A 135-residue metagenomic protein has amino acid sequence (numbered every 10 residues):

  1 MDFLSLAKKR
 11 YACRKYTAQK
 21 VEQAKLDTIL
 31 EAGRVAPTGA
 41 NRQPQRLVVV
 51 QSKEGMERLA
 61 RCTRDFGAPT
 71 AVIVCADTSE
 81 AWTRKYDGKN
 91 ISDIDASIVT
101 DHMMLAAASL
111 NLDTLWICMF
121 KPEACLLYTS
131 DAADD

Functional and structural regions predicted by a protein language model:
M1-K25: Specificity-determining recognition surfaces
K15-Y16, R46, D113-W116: Short catalytic-loop micro-motif centered on adjacent basic/acidic residues
K25, S52, L126-L127: Short Asp/Glu-rich motifs
L30-E31, V35-V99: Glycine/small-residue-rich phosphate/adenosyl-binding loop
G33, V72, D87-L127: Small-aliphatic-rich amphipathic alpha-helix that forms the alpha element of a beta-alpha
Y128-D135: Conserved small/polar residues in nucleotide/adenosyl-binding loops
